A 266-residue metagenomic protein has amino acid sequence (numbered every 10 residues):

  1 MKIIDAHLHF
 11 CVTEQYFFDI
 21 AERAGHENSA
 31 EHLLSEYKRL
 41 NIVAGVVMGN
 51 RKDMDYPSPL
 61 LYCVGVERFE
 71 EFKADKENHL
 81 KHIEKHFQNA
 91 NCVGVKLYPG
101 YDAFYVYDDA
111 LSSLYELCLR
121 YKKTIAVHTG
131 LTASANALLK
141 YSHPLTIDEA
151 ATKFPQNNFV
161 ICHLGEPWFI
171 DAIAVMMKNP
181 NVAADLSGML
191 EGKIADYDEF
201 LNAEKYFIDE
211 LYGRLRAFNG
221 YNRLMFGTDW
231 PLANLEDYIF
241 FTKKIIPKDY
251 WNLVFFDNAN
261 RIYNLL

Functional and structural regions predicted by a protein language model:
M1-H9, Q15-A44, G213-M225, A233-L266: Mid-to-C-terminal alpha-helical segments outside catalytic/metal-binding sites
I4-L8, A44-V47, Y62-G65, V93-L97 (+4 more regions): Hydrophobic faces of well-ordered beta-strands that scaffold small-molecule active sites in alpha/beta enzyme cores
H9-S29, L40, A90, A135 (+3 more regions): Active-site gating loops and adjacent loop-to-helix segments of metal-dependent hydrolytic enzymes
C11-T13, K52-M54, F69-E71, D102 (+4 more regions): Active-site environment of divalent metal-dependent phosphoester hydrolases
S29-L33, K52-M54, E77-I83, P144-I147 (+2 more regions): Alpha-helical scaffolding within the catalytic cores of extracellular/periplasmic polymer-degrading hydrolases
K52-Y141: Active-site gating/metal-coordination segments in enzymes
M54-F69, A151-P155, M176-G188, I239-Y250: Short, electropositive alpha-helical surface patch
Y107-M225: Catalytic pocket-lining loop regions of alpha/beta-barrel enzymes, especially the amidohydrolase/enolase/GH5 lineages
